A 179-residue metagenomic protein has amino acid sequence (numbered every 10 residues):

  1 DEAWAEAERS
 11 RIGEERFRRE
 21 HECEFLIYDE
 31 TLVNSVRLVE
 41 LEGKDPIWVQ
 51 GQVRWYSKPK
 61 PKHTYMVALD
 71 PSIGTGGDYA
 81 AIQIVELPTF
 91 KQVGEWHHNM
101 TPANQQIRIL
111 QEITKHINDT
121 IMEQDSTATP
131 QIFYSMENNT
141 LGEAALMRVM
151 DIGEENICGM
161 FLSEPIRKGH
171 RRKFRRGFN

Functional and structural regions predicted by a protein language model:
D1-L69: ATPase catalytic-site recognition across NTP-hydrolyzing enzymes
E15, E20, E24, Y28-L32 (+6 more regions): C-terminal nuclease/phosphodiesterase catalytic domains that cleave nucleic-acid phosphodiester bonds
H21-E22, D29-L32, R37-L38, E42-D45 (+8 more regions): Functionally constrained cores in energy, signaling, and assembly domains
P59-L87: Gly/Thr-rich phosphate-binding beta-strand-loop-beta motif of the actin/hexokinase/Hsp70
E86-N179: Mg2+-dependent endonuclease catalytic cores in nucleic-acid-processing enzymes, primarily RNase H-like
